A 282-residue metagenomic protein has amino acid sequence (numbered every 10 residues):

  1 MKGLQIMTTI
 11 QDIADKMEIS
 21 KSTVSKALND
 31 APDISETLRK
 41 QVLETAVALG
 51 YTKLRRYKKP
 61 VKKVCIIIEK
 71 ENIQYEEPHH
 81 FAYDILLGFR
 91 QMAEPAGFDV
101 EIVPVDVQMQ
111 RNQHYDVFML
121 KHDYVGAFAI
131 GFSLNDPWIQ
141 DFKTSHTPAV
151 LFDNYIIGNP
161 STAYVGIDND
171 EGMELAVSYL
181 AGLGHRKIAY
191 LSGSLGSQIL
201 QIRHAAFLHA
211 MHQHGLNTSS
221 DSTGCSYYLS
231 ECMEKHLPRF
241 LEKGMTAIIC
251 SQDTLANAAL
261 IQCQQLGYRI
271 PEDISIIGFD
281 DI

Functional and structural regions predicted by a protein language model:
M1-M7, A48-L49, K53, I66-E69 (+3 more regions): Bacterial carbohydrate/catabolite-sensing allosteric modules
M1-V61: N-terminal helix-turn-helix DNA-binding module of bacterial transcription factors
K59-P78: Interdomain hinge and pocket-entrance segments immediately C-terminal to HTH DNA-binding domains
E71, D106-Q110, I130-N135, T254: Short beta->alpha connector loops
I102-Q113, D221: Conserved nucleotide-sugar donor-binding subdomain of glycosyltransferases
Q110-Y124, E231-G244: Short, well-structured alpha-helical segments in soluble
F118-M119, G126-W138: Extended catalytic core of nucleotide-activated donor transferases of GT-like folds
